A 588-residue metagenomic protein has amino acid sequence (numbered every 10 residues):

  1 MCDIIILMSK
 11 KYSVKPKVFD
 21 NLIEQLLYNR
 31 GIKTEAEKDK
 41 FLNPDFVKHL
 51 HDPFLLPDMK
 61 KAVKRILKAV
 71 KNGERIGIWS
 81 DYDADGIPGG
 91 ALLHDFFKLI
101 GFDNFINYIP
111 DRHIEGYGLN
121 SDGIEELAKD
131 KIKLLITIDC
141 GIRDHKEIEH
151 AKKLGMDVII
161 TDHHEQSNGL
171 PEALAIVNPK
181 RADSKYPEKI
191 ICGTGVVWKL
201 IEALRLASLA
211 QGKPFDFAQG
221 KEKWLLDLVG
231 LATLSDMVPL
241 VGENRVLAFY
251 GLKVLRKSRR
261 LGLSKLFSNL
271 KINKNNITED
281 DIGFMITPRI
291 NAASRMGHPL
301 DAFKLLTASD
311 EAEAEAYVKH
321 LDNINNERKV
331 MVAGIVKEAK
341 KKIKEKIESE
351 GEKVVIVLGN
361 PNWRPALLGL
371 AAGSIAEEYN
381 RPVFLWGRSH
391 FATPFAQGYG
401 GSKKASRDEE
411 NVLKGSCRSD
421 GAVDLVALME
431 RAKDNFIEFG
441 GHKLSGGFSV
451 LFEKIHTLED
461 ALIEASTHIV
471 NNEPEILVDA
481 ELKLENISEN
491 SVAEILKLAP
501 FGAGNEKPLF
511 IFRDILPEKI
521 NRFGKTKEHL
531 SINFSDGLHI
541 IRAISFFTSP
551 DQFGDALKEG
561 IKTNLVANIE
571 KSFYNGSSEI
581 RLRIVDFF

Functional and structural regions predicted by a protein language model:
D3-I4: Short, positively charged and aromatic/hydrophobic N-terminal segments
L7-S9, K15-L134, L154-G155, E172 (+4 more regions): Hydrophobic helix-and-loop "lid/oligomerization" segment in the mid-to-C-terminal part of catalytic domains
I66, I124, I148-E149, G554: Short amphipathic alpha-helical segments and helix-helix/interface helices
K68-N72, E313-Y317, N323-L358, N411 (+2 more regions): Mid-to-C-terminal polyanion-binding domains and interfaces
A128-T194, W198-A207, V241: Active-site cavity-forming subdomains of large catalytic enzyme subunits
K146-H150, A371-S374, E494: A short acidic, amphipathic alpha-helical/loop segment
H163-H164, R364, H442, H529: Histidine-centered active-site/metal-ligand motif
P214: Cationic, low-complexity basic patches in intrinsically disordered or flexible, solvent-exposed regions
